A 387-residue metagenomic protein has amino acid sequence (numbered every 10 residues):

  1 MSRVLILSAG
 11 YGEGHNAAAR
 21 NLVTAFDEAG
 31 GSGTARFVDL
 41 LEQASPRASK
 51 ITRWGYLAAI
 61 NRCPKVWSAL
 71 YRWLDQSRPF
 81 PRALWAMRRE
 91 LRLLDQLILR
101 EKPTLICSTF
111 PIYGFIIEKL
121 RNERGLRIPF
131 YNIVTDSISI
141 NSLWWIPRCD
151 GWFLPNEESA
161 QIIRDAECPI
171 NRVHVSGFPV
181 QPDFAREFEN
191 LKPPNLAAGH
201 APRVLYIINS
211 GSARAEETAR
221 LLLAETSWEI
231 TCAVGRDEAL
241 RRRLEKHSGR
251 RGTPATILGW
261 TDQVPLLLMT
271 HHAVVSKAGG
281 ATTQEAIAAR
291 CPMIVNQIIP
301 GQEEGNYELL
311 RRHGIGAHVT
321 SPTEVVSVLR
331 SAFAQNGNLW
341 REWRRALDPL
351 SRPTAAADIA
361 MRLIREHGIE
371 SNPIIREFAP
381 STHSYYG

Functional and structural regions predicted by a protein language model:
M1-V4: Extreme N-terminal starter segment of soluble prokaryotic enzymes
N21-R100: Conserved N-terminal ligand/cofactor-binding loop architecture of enzyme catalytic domains
A69-A166, R172-V175: Active-site and donor-binding regions of nucleotide-sugar-utilizing enzymes
D150-N209, G235: A nucleotide-sugar donor-handling region in carbohydrate enzymes
N190-K192, L196-H272: Donor-nucleotide binding loops and adjacent catalytic segments primarily of GT-B fold Leloir glycosyltransferases
L266-G305: A donor-sugar binding/catalytic signature common to diverse glycosyltransferases and related nucleotide-sugar
R311-G314, T320-N338: C-terminal "capping" alpha-helix adjacent to the active site of nucleotide-linked donor transferases in cell-envelope
G337-G387: C-terminal amphipathic helix plus adjacent low-complexity, charged tail appended to glycosyltransferase catalytic
